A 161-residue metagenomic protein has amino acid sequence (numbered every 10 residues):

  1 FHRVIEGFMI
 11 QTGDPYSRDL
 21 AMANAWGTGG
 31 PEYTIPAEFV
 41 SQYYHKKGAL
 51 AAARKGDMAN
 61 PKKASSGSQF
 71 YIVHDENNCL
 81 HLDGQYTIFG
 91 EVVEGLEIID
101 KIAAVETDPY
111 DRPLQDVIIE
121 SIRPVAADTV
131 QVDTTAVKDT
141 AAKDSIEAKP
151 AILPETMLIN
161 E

Functional and structural regions predicted by a protein language model:
F1-E161: Cyclophilin-like peptidyl-prolyl cis-trans isomerases
